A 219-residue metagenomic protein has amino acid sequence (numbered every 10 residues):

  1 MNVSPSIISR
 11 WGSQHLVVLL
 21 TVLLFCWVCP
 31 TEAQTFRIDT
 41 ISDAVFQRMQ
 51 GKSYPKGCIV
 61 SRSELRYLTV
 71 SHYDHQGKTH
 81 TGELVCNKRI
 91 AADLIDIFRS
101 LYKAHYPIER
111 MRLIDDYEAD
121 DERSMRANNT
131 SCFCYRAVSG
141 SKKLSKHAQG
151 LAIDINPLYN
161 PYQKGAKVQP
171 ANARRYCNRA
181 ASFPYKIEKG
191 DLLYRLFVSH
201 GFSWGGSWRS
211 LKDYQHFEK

Functional and structural regions predicted by a protein language model:
V3-L19: Bacterial N-terminal signal peptides that target proteins for export
V17-W27: Bacterial N-terminal signal peptides
C29-A33: Sec/Tat signal peptide C-region and signal peptidase I cleavage site
Q34-K78: N-terminal module-boundary/linker segments of secreted carbohydrate-active enzymes
V60-M125: Active-site acidic/histidine clusters and adjacent loop/turn architecture that either coordinate catalytic ions
Y73, D93-P107, R136, L158-P161 (+1 more regions): Structured segments of extracytoplasmic/periplasmic soluble domains in secreted or envelope-associated proteins
R112-H147, N160-Y162: Active-site-adjacent loop/helix surface patches within enzyme catalytic domains that shape the substrate-binding cleft
V138-G140, L144, G150-K219: Catalytic cores and adjacent binding grooves of peptidoglycan-active enzymes
